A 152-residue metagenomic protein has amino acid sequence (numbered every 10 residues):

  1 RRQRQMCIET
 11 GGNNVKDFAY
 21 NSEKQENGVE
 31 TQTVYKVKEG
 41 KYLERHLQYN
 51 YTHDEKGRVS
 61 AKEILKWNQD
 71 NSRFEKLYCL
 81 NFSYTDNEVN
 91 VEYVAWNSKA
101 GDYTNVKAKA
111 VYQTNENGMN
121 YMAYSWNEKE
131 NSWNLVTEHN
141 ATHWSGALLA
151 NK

Functional and structural regions predicted by a protein language model:
R1-I8: Short, small-residue-biased leader/transition segments that mark boundaries at the very start of proteins
T10-G11, K24: Extracellular/secretory pathway and lumenal proteins
G11, E30-V34, V89-V91, G118-Y121: Generic recognition of long tandem-repeat/solenoid scaffolds
K16-H46: N-terminal targeting signals for Sec/Tat export/insertion, comprising classic cleavable signal peptides
F18-E26, Q48-G57, C79-N87, V94 (+3 more regions): Aromatic-rich beta-strand edge motifs centered on tyrosine
T33-K38, A61-N68, E92-S98, M122-E128: Beta-turn initiation residues at beta-strand->coil junctions
K41-R45, N71-K76, A100-N105, W126-E138: Tryptophan-centered short beta-strand motifs
R45-K56, E63-Y78, S98-K99: Exposed acidic/polar residues on beta-strands and adjacent loops within beta-sheet cores, strongest in beta-propeller
